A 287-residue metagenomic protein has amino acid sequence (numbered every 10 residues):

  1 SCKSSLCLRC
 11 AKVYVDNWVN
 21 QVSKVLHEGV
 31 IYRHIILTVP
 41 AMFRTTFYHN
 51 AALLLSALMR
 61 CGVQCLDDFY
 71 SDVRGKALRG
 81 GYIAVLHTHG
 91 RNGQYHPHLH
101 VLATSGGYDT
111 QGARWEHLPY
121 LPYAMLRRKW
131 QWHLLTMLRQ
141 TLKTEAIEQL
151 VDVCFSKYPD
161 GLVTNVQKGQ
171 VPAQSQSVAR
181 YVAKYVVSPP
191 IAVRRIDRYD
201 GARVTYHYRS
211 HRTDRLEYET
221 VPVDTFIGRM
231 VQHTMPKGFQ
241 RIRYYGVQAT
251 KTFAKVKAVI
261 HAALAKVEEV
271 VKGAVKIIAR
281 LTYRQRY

Functional and structural regions predicted by a protein language model:
S1-Y287: Beta->alpha loop/short-helix hinge microenvironment recognizer with preference for catalytic Tyr/His contexts
